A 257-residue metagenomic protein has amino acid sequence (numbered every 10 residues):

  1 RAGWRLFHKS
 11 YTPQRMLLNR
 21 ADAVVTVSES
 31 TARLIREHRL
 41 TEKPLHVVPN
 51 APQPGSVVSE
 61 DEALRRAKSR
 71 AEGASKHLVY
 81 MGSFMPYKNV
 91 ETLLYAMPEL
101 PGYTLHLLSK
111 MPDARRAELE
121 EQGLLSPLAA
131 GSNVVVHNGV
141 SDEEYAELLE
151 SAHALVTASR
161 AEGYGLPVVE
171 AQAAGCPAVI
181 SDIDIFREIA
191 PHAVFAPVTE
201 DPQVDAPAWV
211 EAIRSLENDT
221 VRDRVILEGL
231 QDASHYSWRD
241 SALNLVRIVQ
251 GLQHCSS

Functional and structural regions predicted by a protein language model:
R1-S257: Carbohydrate transferase catalytic cores enriched for Leloir-type hexosyltransferases
